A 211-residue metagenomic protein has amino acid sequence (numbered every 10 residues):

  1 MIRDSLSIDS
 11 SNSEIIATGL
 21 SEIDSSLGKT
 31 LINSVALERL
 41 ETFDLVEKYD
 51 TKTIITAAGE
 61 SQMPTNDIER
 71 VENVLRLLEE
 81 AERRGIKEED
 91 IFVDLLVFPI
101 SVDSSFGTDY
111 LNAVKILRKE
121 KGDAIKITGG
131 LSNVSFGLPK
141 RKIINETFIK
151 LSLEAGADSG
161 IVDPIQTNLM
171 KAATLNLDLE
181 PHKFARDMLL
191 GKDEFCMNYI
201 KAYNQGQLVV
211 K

Functional and structural regions predicted by a protein language model:
M1, C196-K211: Terminal or standalone catalytic/regulatory effector modules within metabolic enzymes and repeat proteins
M1-R3, S25-L27, K48, I86-E88 (+1 more regions): Short, well-ordered coil/turn elements that cap or connect secondary structure elements
D4-N12, K29-E38, A57, S105: Catalytic beta/alpha-barrel core
I15-D24, D44-V46, F106-Y110: Distinct, well-ordered alpha-helical segments
I16-S34, R118, G122-S132: Long, low-complexity, intrinsically disordered polar/charged segments
S21-T30, E47-I54, G156-D158: Glycine-enriched alpha-helix->loop->beta-strand junction motifs that scaffold or abut catalytic
A36-E41, V46-E47: Hydrophobic transmembrane alpha-helices of multi-pass solute/ion transporters
L40, D50-Y199, Y203: Catalytic alpha/beta core domains of metabolic enzymes, predominantly
